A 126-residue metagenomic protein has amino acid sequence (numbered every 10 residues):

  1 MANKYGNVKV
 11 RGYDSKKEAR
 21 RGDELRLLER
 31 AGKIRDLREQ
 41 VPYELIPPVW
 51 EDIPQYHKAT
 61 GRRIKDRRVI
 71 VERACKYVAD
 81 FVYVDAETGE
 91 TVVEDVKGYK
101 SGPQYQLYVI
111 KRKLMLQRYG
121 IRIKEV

Functional and structural regions predicted by a protein language model:
M1-V126: Electrostatic, structured charged patches in enzyme active sites and in nucleic-acid/phosphate-binding
